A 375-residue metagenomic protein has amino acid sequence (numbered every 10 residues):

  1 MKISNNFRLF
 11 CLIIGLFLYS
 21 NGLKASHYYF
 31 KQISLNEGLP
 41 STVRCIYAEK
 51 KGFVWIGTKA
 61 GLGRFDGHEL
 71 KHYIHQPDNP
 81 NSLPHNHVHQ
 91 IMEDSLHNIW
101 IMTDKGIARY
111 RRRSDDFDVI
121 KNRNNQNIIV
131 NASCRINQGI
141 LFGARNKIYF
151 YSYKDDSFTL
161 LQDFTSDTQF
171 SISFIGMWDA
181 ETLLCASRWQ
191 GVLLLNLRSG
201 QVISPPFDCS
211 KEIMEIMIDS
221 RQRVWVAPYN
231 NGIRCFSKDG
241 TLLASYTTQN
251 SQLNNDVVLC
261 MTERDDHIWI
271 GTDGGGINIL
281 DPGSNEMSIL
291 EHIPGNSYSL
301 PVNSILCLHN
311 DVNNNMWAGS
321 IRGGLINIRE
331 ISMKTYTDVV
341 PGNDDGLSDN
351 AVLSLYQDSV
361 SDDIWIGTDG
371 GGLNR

Functional and structural regions predicted by a protein language model:
M1-R375: Carboxylate-rich, polar loop motifs that coordinate divalent cations or form catalytic acidic clusters
